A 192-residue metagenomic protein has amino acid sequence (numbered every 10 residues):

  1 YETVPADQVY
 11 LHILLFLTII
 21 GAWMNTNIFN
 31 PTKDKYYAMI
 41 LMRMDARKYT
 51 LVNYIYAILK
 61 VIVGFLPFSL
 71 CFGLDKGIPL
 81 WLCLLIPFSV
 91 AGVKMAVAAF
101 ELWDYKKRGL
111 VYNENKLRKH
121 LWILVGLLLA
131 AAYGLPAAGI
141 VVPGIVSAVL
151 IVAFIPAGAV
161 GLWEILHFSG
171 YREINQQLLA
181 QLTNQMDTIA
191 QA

Functional and structural regions predicted by a protein language model:
Y1-Y36, A46-A192: Hydrophobic alpha-helical transmembrane segments of membrane proteins
